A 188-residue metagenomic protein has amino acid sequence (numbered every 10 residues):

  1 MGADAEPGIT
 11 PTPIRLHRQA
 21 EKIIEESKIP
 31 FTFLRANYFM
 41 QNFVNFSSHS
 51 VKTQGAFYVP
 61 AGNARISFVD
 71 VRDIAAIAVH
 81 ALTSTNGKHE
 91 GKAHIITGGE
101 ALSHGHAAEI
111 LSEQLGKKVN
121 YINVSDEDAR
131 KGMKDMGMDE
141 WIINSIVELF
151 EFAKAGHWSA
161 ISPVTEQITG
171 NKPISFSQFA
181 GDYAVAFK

Functional and structural regions predicted by a protein language model:
A3-N120, V124-E127, K131-M136, W141-I142 (+2 more regions): Oxidoreductase cofactor-interface core, primarily capturing Rossmann-like NAD(P)-dependent enzymes
E127-K188: A hydrophobic C-terminal alpha-helical subdomain
